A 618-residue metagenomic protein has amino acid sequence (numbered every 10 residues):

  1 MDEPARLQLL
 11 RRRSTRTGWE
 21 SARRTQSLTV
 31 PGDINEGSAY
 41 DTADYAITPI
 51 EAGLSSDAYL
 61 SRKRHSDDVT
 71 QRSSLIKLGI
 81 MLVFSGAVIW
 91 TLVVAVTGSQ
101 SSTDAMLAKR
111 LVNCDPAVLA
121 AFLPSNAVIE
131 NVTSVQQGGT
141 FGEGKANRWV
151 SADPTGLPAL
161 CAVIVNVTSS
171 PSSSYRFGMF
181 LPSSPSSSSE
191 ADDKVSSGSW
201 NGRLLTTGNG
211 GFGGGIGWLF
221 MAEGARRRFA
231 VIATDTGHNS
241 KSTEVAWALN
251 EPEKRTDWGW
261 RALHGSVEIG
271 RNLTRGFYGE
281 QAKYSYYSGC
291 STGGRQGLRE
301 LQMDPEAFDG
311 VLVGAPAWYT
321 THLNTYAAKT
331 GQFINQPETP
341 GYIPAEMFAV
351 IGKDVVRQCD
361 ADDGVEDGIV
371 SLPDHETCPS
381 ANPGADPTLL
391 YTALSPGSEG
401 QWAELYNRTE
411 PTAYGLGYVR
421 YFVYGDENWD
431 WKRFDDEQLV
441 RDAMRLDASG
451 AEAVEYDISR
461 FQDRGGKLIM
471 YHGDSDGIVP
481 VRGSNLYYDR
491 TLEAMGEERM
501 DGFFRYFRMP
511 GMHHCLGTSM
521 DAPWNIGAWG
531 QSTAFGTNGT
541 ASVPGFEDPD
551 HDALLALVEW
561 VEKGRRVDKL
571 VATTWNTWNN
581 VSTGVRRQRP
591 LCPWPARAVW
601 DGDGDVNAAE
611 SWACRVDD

Functional and structural regions predicted by a protein language model:
M1-D68: Intrinsically disordered, low-complexity terminal tails of fungal membrane proteins
L28, V96-G202, W218-L219, V365-V370 (+6 more regions): Catalytic-loop region of hydrolases
S174-G178, S189-K194, I216-M221, T236 (+9 more regions): Short, solvent-exposed loop/turn and secondary-structure capping segments
S197-N201, G210-G279, T325, D430-E437 (+1 more regions): Cap/lid segment of the alpha/beta-hydrolase catalytic domain
W200-L204, R227-V231, E280-S285, E306-G310 (+3 more regions): Loop/turn elements at helix/coil->beta-strand transitions in domains of secreted/extracellular proteins
G289-G293, G297: Gly/Ala-rich beta-loop-alpha elbow adjacent to hydrolase catalytic centers
R299-L301, E306-L389, W524-P549: A catalytic-pocket lid/entrance helix-loop region that shapes and gates access to the active site across common
L390-L591: C-terminal subdomain of alpha/beta-hydrolase-fold enzymes, centered on the catalytic histidine and its supporting
